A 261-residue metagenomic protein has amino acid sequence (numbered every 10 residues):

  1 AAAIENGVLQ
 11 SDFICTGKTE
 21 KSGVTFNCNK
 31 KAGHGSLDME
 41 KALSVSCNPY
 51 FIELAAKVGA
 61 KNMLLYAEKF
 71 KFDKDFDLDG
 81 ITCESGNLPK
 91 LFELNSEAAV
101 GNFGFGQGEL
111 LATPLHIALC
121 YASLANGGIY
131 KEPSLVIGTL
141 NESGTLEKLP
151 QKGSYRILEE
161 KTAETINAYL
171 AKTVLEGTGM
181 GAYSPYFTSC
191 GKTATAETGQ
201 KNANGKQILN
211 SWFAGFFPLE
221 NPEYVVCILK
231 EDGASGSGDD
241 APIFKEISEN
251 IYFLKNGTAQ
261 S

Functional and structural regions predicted by a protein language model:
A2-K230: Beta-lactam-recognizing serine transpeptidase/beta-lactamase-like catalytic domain environment
A42, C120, D240, S248-N250: Intrinsic structural disorder
F51-E53, S235-D239: Extracytoplasmic/secreted cell-surface and envelope-processing proteins
H116, D240-I243: Helical mechanochemical/support elements of P-loop NTPase systems and associated helical scaffolds
T145-G153, P242-S261: Short, gly/Ser/Thr-rich active-site loops of penicillin-recognizing serine hydrolases
